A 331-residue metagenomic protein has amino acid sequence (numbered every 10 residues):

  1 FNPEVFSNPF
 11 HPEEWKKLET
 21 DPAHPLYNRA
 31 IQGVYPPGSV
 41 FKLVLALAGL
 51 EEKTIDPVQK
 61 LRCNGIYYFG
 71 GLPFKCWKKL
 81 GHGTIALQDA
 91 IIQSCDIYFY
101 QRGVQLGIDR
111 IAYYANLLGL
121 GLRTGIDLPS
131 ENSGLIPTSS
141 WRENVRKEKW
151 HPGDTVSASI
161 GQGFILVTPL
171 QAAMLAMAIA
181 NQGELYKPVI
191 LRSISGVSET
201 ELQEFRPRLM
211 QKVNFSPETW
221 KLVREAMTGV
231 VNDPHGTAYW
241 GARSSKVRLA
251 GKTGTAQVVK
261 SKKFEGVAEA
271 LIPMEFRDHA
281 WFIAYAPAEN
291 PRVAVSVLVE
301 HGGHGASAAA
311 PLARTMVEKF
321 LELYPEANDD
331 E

Functional and structural regions predicted by a protein language model:
F1-S39, V44-S296: Beta-lactam-recognizing serine transpeptidase/beta-lactamase-like catalytic domain environment
A172, K187, G305-E318: Short, charged, low-complexity patches
T200-M210, L312-E331: Short, gly/Ser/Thr-rich active-site loops of penicillin-recognizing serine hydrolases
V299: A short beta-strand motif that forms part of the nucleic acid-binding face of small beta-barrel RNA-binding folds
G302-H304, E322: Short beta-strands and strand-coil junctions in structured, solvent-facing domains, enriched
